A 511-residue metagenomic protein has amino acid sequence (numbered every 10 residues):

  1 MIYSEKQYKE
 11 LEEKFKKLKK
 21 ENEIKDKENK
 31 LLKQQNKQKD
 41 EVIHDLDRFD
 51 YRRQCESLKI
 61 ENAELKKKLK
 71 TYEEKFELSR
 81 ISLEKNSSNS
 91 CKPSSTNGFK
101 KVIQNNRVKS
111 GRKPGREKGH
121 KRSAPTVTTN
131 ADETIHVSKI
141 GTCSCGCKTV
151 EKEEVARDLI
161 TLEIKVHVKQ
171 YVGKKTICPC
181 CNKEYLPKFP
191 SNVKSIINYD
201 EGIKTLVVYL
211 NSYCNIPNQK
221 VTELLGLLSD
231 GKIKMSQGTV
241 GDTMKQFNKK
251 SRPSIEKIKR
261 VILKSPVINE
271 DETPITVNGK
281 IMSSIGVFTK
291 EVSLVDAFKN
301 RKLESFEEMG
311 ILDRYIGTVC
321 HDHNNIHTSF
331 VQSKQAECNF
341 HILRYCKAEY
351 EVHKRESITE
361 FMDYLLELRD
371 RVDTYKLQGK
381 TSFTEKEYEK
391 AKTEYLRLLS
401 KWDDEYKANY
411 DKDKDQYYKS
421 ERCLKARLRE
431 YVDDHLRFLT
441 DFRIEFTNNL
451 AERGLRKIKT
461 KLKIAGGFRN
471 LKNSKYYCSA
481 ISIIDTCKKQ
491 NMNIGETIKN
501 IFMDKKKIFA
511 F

Functional and structural regions predicted by a protein language model:
M1-K194, G241, E270: Short, flexible loop/hinge motifs at secondary-structure junctions
I2, K9-E12, K16-K19, E23-I24 (+8 more regions): Catalytic center-proximal scaffold of phosphoryl-transfer enzymes
